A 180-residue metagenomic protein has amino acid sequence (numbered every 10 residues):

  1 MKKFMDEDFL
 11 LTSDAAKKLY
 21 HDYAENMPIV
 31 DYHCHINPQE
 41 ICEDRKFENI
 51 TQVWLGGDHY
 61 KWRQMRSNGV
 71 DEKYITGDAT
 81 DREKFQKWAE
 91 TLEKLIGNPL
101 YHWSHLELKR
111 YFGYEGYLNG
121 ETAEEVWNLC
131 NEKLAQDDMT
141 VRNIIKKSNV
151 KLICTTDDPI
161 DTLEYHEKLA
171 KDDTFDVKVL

Functional and structural regions predicted by a protein language model:
M1-I29, C34-L180: Metal-cofactor-binding active-site regions of metalloenzymes
